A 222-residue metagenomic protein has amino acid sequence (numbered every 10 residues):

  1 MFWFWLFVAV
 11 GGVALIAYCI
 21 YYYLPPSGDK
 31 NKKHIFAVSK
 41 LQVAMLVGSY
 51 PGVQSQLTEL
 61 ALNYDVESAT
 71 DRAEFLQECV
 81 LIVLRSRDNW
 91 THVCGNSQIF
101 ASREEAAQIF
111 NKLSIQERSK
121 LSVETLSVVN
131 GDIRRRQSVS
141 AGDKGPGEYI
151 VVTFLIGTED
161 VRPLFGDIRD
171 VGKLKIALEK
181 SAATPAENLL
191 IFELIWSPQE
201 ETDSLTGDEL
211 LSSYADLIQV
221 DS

Functional and structural regions predicted by a protein language model:
M1, V220-S222: N-terminal charge/polar-biased segments
M1-G28: Alpha-helical transmembrane anchor segments and their immediate juxtamembrane flanks, especially terminal single-pass
Y21, I35-V38, R87-D88: Intrinsically disordered, low-complexity regions
G28-P51: Acidic, low-complexity proline/glycine-rich segments
M45-A215, D221: Structured extramembrane domains adjacent to transmembrane segments
